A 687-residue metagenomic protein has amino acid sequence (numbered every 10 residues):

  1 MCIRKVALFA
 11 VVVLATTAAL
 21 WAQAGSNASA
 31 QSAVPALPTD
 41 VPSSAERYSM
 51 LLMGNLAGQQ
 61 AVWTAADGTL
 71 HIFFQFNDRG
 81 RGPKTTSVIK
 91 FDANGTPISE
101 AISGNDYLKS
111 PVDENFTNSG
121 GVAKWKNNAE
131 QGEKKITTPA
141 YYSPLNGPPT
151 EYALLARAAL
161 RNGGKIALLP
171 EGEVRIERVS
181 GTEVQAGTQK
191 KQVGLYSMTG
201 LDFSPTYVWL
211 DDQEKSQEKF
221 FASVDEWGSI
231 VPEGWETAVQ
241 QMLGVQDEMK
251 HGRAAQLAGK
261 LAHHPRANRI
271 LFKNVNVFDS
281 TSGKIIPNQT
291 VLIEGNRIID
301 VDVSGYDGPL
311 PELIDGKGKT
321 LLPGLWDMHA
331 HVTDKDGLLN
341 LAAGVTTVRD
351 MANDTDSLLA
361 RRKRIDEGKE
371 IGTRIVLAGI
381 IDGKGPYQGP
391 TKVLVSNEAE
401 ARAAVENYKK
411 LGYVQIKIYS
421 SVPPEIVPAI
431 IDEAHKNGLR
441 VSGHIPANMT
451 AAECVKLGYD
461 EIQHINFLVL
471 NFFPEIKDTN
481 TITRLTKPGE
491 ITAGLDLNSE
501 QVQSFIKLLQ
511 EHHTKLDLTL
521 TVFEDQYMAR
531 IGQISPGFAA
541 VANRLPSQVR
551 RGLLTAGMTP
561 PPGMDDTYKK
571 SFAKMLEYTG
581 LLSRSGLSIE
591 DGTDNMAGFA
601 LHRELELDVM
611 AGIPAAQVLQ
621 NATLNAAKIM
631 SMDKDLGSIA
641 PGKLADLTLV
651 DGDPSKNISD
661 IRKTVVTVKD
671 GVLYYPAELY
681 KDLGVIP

Functional and structural regions predicted by a protein language model:
V41-S43, N55-L56, K109-G194, D247-E248: Solvent-exposed helix/loop surface patches that form functional interfaces
G82-E151, D202-V231: Contiguous hydrophobic, core-forming segments of folded domains
S229-N274, D670-P687: Extracellular/periplasmic ectodomains of large secreted or surface enzymes and adhesion receptors
K260-A262, V277-T290, V303, I589 (+3 more regions): Acidic, glycine-enriched loop/beta-strand segments at the rims of small-molecule binding/catalytic pockets
A267-F272, D307-A342, T346: Replace "His-x-His-based motif
S282-L322: Histidine-rich, glycine-flanked metal-binding segment
G337-S357, R374-I381, K409-V422, I431 (+4 more regions): Divalent metal-dependent hydrolysis catalytic cores, especially in the metallo-beta-lactamase
A404-V422, L468-A611, G684-P687: Active-site neighborhoods of metal-dependent hydrolases
